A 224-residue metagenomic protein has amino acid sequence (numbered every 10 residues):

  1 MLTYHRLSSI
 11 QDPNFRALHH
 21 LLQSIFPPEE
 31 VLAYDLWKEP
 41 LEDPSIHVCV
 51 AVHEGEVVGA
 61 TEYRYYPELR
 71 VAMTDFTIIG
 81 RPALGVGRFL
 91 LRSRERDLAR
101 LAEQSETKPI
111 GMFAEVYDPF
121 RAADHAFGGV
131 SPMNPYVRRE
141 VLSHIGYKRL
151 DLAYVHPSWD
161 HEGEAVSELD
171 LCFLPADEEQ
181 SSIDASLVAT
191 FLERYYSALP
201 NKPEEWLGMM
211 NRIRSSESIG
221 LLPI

Functional and structural regions predicted by a protein language model:
M1-L36, V50, V57: Short amphipathic alpha-helix that is part of the acyltransferase structural core
M1-T3, L7-I10, E103-I224: Terminal substrate-recognition subdomain of acyl/acetyltransferases
E39-V50, E164-A165: A short helix-loop-beta-strand connector motif used in the catalytic cores of GNAT acetyltransferases and, in some
V50, E56-R64, V71-I78: Conserved beta-strand in the GNAT
V52-E54, L174-P175: Active-site beta-strand termini and strand-to-loop segments that position acidic
Y65-T74, P82, T107-I110: A conserved beta-turn-beta hairpin within the catalytic core of GNAT-like acetyltransferases that forms part
P67, R81, D118-A122: Feature marks short, surface-exposed loop/turn motifs that line or immediately flank catalytic pockets and channel
A83-R100, P109: Conserved acetyl-CoA-binding loop-helix of GNAT-fold acetyltransferases
